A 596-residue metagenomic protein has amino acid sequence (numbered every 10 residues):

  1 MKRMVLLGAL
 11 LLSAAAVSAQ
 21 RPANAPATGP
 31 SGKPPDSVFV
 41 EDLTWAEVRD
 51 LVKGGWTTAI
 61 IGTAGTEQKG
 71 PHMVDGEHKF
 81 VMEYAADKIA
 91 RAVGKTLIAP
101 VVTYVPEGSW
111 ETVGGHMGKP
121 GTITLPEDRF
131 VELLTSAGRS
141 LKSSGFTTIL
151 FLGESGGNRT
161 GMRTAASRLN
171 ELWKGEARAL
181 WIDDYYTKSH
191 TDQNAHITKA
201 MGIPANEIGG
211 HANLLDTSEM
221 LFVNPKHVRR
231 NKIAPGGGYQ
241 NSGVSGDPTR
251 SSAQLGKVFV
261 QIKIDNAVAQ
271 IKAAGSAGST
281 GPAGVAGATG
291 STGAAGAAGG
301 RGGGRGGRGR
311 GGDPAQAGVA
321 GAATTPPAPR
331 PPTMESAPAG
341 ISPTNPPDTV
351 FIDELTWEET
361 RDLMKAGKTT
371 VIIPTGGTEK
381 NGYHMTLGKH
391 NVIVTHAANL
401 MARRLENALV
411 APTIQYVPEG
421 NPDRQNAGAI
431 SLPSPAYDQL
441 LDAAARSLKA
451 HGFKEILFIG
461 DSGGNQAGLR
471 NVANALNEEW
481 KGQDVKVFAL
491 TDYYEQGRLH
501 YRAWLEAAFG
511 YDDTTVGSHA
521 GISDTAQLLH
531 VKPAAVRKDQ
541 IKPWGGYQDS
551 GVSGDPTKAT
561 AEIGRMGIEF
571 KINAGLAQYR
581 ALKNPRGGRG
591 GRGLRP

Functional and structural regions predicted by a protein language model:
M1-L6: Bacterial N-terminal signal peptides that target proteins for export
A9-S18: Hydrophobic h-region of N-terminal signal peptides that target proteins for export in Gram-negative bacteria
Q20-L150, E154-L457, D461-P596: Extended, histidine- and acidic-residue-enriched regions that form the cofactor-binding/catalytic faces
